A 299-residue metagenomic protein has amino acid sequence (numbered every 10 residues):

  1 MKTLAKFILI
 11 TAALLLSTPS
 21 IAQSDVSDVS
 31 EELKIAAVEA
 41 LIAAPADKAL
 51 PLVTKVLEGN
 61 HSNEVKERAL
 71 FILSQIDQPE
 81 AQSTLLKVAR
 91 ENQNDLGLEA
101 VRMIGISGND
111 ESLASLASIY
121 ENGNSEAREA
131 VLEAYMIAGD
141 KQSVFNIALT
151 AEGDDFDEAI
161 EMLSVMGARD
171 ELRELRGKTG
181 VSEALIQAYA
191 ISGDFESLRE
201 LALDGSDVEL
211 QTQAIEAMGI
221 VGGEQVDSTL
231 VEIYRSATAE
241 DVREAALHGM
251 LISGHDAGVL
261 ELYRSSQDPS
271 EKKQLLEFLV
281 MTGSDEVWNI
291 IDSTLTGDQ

Functional and structural regions predicted by a protein language model:
M1-I8: Bacterial N-terminal signal peptides that target proteins for export
S17-P19: N-terminal signal peptide c-region/cleavage motif recognized by signal peptidases
A22-S27, A46-E58, Q78-R90, L98 (+11 more regions): Amphipathic alpha-helical scaffolding segments comprising HEAT/armadillo-like alpha-solenoid repeats
E31-Q78: N-terminal, post-signal-peptide region of Sec/Tat-exported proteins
L33-K34, E64-K66, D95-G97, E126-R128 (+7 more regions): Positions within the helices of HEAT/ARM-like alpha-solenoid repeats
A40-A43, I72, M103, A134 (+7 more regions): Core register positions within helices of long alpha-helical scaffolds
E64-E67, F71-S83, Q93-M103: Post-signal peptide N-terminal segment of secreted/secretory-pathway proteins
